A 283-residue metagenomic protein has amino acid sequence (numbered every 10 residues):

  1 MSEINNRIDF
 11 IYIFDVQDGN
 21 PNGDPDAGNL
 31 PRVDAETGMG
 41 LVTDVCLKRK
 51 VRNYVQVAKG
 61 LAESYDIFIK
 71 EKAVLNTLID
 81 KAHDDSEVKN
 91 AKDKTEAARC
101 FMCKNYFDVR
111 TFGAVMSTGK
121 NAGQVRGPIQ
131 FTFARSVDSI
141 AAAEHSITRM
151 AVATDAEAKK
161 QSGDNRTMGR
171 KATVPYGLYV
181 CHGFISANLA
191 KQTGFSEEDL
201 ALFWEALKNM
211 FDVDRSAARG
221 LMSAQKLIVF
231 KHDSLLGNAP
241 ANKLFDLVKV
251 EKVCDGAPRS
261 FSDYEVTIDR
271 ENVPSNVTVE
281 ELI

Functional and structural regions predicted by a protein language model:
M1-I283: RNA-binding basic/glycine-rich loop and surface signature characteristic of RAMP-family CRISPR effectors
